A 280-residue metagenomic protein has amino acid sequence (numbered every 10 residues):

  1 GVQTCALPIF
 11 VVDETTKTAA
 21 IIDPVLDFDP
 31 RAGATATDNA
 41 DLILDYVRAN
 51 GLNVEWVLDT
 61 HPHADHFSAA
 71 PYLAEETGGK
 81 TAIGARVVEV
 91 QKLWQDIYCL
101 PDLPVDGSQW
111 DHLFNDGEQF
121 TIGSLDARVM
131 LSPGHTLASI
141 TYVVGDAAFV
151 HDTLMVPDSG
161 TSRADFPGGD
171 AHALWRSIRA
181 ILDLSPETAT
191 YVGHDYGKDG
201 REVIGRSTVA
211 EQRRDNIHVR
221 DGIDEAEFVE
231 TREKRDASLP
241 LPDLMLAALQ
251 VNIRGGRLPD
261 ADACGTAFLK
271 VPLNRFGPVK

Functional and structural regions predicted by a protein language model:
Q3-N53, T141-H151: Conserved beta-strand hairpin/beta-sheet module of binuclear metal-dependent hydrolase folds, prominently
F10, G117-V144, D183: Core dinuclear metal-dependent hydrolase active-site scaffold
V11, D23, H61, L73 (+6 more regions): Divalent metal-coordination and catalytic microenvironments
I22, V54-P62, T81-A85, S132-G134 (+3 more regions): Active-site neighborhood of phospho(di)ester-bond hydrolases with catalytic His/Asp-centered motifs
L26-L125, D215: Active-site HxH/HxHxD metal-binding segment of metal-dependent hydrolases
F28-D29, P62-F67, V88-Q91, L137-S139 (+2 more regions): Active-site environment of divalent metal-dependent phosphoester hydrolases
T161-L184: Active-site-adjacent loop/tail segments of enzyme domains
R176-A189, G193-K280: Accessory terminal helices/loops
